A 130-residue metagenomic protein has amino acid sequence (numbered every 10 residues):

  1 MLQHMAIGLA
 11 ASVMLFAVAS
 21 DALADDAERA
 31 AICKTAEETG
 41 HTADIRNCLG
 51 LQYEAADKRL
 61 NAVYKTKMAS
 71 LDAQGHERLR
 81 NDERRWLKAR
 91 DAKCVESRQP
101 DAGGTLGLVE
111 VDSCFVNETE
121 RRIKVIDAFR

Functional and structural regions predicted by a protein language model:
M1-H4: Positively charged n-region of N-terminal signal peptides that target proteins for export
A6-I7, A55: Intrinsic structural disorder/low-complexity segments
I7-A17: Bacterial N-terminal signal peptides
S20-R130: N-terminal alpha-helical modules
